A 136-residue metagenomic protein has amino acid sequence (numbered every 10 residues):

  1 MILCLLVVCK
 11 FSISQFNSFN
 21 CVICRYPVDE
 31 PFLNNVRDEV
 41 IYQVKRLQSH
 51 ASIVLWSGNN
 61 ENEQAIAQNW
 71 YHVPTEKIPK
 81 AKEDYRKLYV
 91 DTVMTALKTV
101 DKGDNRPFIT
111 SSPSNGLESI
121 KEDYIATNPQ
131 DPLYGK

Functional and structural regions predicted by a protein language model:
M1, F19-K136: Substrate-binding/catalytic cleft of secreted carbohydrate-active enzymes, primarily glycoside hydrolases
I2-S14: N-terminal low-complexity segments that are often proline-rich with Ser/Thr-Pro
